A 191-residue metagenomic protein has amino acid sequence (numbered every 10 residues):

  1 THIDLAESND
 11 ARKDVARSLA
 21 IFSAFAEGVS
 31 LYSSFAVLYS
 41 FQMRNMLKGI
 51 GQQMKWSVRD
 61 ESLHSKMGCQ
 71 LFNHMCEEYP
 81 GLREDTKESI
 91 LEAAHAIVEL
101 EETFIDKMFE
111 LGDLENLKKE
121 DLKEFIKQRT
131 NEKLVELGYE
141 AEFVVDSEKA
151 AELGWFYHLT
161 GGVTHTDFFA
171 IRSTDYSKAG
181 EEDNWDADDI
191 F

Functional and structural regions predicted by a protein language model:
T1-F191: Non-heme di-metal
